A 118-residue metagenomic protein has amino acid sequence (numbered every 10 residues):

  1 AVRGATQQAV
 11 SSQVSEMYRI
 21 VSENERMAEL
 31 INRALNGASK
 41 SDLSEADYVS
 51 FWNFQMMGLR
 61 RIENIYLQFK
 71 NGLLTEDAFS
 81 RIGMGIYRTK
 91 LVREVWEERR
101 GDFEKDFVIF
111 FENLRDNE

Functional and structural regions predicted by a protein language model:
A1-V49: Membrane-proximal alpha-helical anchors
I20-A28, E76, T89-R93: Polar helix-capping/helix-linker motif
N32-A34, L73, E97-E98: Short coil/turn segments at secondary-structure boundaries
D47, F51, L74-F79: Residue-level recognition of alpha-helical structural elements
Y48-F51, Q55, L67, G101 (+1 more regions): Charged heptad-repeat coiled-coil "stalk" segments of single-pass membrane proteins that scaffold or bridge
N53-L73, G85: Extracytoplasmic ligand-binding sensor domains of the Cache superfamily
A78-E118: Eukaryote-biased recognition of C-terminal alpha-helical segments
